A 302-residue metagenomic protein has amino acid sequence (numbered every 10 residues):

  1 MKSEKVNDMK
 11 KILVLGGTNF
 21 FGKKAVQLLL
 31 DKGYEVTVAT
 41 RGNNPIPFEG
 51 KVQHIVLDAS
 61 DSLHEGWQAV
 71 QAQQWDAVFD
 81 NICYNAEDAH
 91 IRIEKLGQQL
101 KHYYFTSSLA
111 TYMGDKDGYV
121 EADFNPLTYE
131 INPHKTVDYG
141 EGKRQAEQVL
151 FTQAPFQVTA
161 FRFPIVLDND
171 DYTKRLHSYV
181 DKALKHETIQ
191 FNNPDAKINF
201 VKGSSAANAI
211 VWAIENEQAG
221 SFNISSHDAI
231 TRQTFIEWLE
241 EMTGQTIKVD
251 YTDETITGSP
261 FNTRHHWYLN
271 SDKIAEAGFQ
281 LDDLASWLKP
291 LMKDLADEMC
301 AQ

Functional and structural regions predicted by a protein language model:
I12-K32: N-terminal Rossmann NAD(P)H-binding glycine-rich loop of SDR-like oxidoreductase domains
P45-Q98: NAD(P)H-binding glycine-rich loop region in Rossmannoid oxidoreductase-like domains and their noncatalytic homologs
H90-K143, T159: Conserved Rossmann-fold NAD(P)-dependent oxidoreductase catalytic core, especially the SDR/UDP-sugar
T136, P164-T173, N193-S204: Glycine-rich "substrate-gating" loop/helix at the edge of Rossmann-like oxidoreductase active sites
E147-D170: Conserved beta-loop-beta element that borders a ligand/cofactor-binding pocket
V180-Q190, D195-A229: Alpha-helical substrate-binding/gating segment
A209-H265, M299-C300: Mid/C-terminal beta-alpha module of Rossmann-like enzyme folds, strongest in SDR-family dehydrogenases/epimerases
L284-Q302: Amphipathic terminal alpha-helices
